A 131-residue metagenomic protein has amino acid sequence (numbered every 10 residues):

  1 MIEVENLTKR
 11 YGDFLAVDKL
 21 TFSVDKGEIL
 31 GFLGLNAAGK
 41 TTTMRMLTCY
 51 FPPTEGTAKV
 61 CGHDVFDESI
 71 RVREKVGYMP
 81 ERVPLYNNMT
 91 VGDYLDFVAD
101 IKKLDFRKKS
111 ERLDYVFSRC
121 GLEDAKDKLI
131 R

Functional and structural regions predicted by a protein language model:
V4-L7, L15-D25, G56: Conserved beta-strand
F14-L15, I70: Short coil-to-beta microelement around the adenine-binding A-loop and adjacent beta1/P-loop entry of ABC ATPase
L35-G39: Walker A (P-loop) phosphate-binding loop of ABC-type ATPase nucleotide-binding domains
T48: Helix-to-loop junction immediately C-terminal to a conserved catalytic motif
G56-D67, R71-V72: Conserved ABC transporter NBD signature motif
D96, D100, R107-A125: Conserved ABC ATPase "signature" region
